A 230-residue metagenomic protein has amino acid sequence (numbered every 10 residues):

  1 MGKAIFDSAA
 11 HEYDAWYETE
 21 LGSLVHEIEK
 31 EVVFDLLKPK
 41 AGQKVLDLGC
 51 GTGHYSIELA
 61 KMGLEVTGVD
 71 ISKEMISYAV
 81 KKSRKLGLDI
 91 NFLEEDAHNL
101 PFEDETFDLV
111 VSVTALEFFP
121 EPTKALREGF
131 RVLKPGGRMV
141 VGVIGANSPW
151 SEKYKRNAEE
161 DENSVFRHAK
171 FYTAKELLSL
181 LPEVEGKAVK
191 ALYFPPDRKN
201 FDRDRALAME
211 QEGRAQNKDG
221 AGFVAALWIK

Functional and structural regions predicted by a protein language model:
M1-K40, H54, E58, Y78 (+2 more regions): Conserved class I S-adenosyl-L-methionine
L46, T52-N99: Class I SAM-dependent methyltransferase SAM/SAH-binding core
V111: A conserved beta-strand element that flanks and buttresses the S-adenosyl-L-methionine
T114-E117: Short catalytic micro-motifs in class I SAM-dependent methyltransferases
T123-P135: A short glycine-rich, Lys/Arg-flanked "PGG" loop and its adjoining helix->strand segment in the class I
R138-H168: Conserved class I S-adenosyl-L-methionine
H168-V189: Short alpha-helix
K187-K230: A C-terminal cap/extension of S-adenosyl-L-methionine-dependent methyltransferases that defines the acceptor-substrate
